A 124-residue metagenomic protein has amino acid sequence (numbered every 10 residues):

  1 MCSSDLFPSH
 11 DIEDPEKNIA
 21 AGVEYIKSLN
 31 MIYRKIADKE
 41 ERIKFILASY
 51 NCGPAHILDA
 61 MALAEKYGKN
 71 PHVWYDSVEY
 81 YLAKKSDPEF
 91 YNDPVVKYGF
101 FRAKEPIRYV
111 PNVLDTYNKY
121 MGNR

Functional and structural regions predicted by a protein language model:
M1-S3: Short, small-residue-biased leader/transition segments that mark boundaries at the very start of proteins
D5, A20-K27, M31, K44 (+3 more regions): Solvent-exposed, polar/charged alpha-helical surfaces in well-ordered, non-transmembrane soluble domains, broadly
F7-N18: A short, structured beta-strand-centered segment in the mid-to-C-terminal lobe of catalytic cores from group-transfer
E13, R34-L47: Surface-exposed patches in mature extracellular/periplasmic domains of secreted proteins
S28-K35, K119-G122: Conserved helix-loop functional segments at active or binding sites
E41-Y120: Catalytic and substrate-binding regions of cell-wall glycan-acting enzymes that process beta-1,4-linked
